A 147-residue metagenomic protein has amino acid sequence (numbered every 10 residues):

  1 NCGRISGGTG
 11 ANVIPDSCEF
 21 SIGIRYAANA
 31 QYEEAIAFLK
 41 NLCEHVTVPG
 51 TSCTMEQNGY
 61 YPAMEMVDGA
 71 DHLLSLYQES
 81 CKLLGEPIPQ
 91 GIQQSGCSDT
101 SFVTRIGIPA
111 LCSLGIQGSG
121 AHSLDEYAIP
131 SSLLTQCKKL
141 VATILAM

Functional and structural regions predicted by a protein language model:
N1-M147: Metal-dependent amide/peptide-bond hydrolase catalytic core, centered on the "pita-bread" metallohydrolase fold
